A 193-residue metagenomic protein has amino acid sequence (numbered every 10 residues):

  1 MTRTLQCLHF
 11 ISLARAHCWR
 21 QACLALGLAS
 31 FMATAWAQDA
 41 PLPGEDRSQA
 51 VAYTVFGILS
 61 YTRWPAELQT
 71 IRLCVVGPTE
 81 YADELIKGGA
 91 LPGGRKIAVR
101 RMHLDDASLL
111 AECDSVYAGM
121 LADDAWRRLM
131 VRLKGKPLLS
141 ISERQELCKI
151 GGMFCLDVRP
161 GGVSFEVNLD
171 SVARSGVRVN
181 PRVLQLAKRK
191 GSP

Functional and structural regions predicted by a protein language model:
T2-R20, A33-P193: Short hydrophobic alpha-helices and adjacent helix-cap/hinge residues
